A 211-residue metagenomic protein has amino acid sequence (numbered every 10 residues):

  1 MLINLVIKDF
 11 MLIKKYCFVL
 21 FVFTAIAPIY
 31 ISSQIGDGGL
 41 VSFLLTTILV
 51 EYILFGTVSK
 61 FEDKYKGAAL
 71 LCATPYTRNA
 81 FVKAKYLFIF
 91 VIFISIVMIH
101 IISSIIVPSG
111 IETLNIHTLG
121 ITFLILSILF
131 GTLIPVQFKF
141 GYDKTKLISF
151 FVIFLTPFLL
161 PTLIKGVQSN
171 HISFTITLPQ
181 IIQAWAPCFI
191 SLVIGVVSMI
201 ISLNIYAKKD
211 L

Functional and structural regions predicted by a protein language model:
M1-Y65, A84-L211: Hydrophobic alpha-helical transmembrane segments of membrane proteins
C72-R78: Short helix-to-coil transition segments within interhelical loops that connect adjacent transmembrane helices
A80-V82: Alpha-helix N-cap/helix-start motif at helix boundaries, enriched for small hydrophobics
